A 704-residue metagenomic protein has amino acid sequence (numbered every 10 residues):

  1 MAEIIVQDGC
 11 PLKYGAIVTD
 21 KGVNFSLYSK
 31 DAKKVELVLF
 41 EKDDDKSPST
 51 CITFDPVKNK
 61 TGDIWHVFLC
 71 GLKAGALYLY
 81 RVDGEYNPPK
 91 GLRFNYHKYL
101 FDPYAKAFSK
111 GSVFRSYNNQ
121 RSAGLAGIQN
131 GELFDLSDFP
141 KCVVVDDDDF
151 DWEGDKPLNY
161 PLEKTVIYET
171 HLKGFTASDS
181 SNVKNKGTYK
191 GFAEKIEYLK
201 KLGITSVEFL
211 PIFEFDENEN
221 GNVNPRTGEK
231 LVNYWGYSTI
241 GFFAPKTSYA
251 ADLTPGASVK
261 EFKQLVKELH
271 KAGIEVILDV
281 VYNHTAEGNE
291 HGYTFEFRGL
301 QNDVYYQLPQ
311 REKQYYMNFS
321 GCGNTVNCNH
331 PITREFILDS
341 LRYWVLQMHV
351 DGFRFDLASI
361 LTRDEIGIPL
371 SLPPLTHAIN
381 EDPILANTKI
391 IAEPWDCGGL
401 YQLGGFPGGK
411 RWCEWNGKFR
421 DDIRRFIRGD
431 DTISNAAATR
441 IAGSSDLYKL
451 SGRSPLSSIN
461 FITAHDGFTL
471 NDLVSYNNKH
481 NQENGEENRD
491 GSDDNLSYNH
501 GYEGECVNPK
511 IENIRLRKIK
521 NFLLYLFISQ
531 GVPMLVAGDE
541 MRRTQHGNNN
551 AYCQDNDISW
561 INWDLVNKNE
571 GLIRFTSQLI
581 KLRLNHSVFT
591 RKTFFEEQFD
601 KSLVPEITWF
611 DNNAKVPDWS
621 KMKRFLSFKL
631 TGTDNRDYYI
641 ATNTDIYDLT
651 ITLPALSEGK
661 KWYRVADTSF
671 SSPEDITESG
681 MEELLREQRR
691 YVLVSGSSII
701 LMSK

Functional and structural regions predicted by a protein language model:
M1-Y168, K173, E194, L199 (+4 more regions): Carbohydrate-interacting/catalytic domains
L27, Y80, T170, L199 (+9 more regions): Conserved, mostly hydrophobic/aromatic
S29-D31, P56-K58, G71-K73, G84 (+18 more regions): Short, flexible loop/turn elements at secondary-structure junctions
V82-E153, E217-T239, G292-M317, S434 (+1 more regions): Core domains of carbohydrate- and sulfate-ester-processing enzymes
L158-E163, N233-W235, D490: Short glycine/proline-enriched loop/turn "hinge" motifs that connect secondary-structure elements and lie
V166-Y168, V207, V276-L278, F353 (+2 more regions): Hydrophobic faces of well-ordered beta-strands that scaffold small-molecule active sites in alpha/beta enzyme cores
H171-V350, L357-E381, L400, L447: Substrate-binding/active-site clefts of carbohydrate-active enzymes
H349, T362-E365, L370-A537, R542 (+7 more regions): Conserved alpha/beta catalytic core and glycan-binding cleft of carbohydrate-active enzymes
